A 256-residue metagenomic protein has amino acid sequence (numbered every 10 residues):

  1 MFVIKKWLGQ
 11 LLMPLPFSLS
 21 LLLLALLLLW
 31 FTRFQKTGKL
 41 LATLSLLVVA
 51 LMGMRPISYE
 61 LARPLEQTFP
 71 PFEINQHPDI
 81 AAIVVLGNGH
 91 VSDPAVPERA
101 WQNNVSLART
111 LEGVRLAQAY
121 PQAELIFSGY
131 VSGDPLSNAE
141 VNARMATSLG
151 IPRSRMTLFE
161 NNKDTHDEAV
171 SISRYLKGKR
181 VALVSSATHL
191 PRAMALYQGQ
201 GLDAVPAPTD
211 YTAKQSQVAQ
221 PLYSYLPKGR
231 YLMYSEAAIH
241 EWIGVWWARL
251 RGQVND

Functional and structural regions predicted by a protein language model:
M1-W30: Membrane-embedded alpha-helical segments of integral membrane proteins
V3-L8, I57, L61-L65, I239-W246: Hydrophobic alpha-helical segments of integral membrane proteins, encompassing both true transmembrane helices
L26-L29, V49, G53, A248: Structural signal for membrane-spanning alpha-helices in multi-pass inner-membrane proteins, emphasizing helix cores
W30-G38: Membrane-interface helix-boundary motifs at transmembrane edges
R33-F34, P64-T68, R249-Q253: Transmembrane helix-loop junctions in multipass membrane proteins, especially transporters and channels
L40-R55: Hydrophobic membrane-insertion alpha-helices, especially the h-region of bacterial N-terminal signal peptides
R55-L232: A structural signal for short, hydrophobic/glycine-enriched beta-strand patches
P221-Y223, M233-D256: Extracytoplasmic/luminal low-complexity segments enriched in Pro/Gly and acidic/polar residues that act as flexible
